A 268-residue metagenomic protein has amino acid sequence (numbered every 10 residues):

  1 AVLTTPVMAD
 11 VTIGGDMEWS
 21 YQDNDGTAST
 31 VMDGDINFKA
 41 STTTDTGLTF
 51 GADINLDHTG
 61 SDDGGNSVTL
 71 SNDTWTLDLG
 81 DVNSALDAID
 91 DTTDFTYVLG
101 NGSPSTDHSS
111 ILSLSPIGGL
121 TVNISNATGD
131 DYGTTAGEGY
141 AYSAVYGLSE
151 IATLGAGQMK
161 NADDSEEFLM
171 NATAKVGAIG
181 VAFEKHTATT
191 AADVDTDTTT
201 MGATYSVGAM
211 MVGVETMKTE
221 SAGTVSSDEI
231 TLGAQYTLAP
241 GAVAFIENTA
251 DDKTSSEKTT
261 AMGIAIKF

Functional and structural regions predicted by a protein language model:
A1-F268: Outer-membrane beta-barrel proteins
